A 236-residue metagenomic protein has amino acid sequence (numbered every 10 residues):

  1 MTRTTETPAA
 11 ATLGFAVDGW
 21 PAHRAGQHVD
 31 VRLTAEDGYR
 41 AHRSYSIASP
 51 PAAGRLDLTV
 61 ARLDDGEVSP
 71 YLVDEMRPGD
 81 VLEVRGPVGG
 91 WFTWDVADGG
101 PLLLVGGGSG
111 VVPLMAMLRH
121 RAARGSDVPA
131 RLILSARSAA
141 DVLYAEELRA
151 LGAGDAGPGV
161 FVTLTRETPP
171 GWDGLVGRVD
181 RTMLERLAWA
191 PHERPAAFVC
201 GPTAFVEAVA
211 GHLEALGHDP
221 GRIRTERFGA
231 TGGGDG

Functional and structural regions predicted by a protein language model:
M1-D80, A136-S138, T163-E167: Ferredoxin-reductase
G26, G110, P202: Short, conserved phosphate/pyrophosphate- and ester-handling motifs at nucleotide-, phospho-/glycolipid
G86-D98: A short, basic/flexible loop-to-alpha-helix module at the beginning of a structural domain
D95-P101, P191-E193: Short helix-loop-beta connector
S109-L114, F205: Hydrophobic/small residue at the entry helix of a nucleotide-binding pocket
P113-A123: Histidine-anchored nucleotide/phosphate-binding helix
V128-G236: Reductase modules of NAD(P)H-dependent flavoproteins
